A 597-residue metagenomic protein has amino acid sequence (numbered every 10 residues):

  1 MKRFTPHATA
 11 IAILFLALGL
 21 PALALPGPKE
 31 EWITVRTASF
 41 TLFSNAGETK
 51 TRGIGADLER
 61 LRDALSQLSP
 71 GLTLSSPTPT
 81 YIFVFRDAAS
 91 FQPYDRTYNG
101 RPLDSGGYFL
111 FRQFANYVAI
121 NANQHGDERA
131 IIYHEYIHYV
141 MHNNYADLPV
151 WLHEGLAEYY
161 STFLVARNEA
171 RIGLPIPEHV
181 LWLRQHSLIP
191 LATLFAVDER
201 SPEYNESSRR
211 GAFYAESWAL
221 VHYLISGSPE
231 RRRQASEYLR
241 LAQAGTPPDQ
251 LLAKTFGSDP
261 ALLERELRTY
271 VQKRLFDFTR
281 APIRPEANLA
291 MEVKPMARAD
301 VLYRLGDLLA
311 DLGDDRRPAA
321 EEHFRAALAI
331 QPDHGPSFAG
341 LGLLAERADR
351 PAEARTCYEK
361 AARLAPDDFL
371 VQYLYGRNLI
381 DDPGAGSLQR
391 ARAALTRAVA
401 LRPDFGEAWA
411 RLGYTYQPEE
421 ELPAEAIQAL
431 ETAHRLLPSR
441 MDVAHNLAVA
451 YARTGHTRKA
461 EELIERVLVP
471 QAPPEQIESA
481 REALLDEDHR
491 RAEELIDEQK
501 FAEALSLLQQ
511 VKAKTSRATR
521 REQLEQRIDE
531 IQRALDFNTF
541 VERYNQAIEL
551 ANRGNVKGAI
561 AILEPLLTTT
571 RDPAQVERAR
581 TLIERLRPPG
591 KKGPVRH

Functional and structural regions predicted by a protein language model:
L25-H153, Y160, L164-R167, I189-G211 (+1 more regions): Juxtacatalytic substrate-recognition/specificity segment
E31, S208, A244-D381, D404 (+1 more regions): Beta/coil-rich, acidic/histidine-enriched accessory regions frequently appended to metallopeptidases
E158, D307, L343, R377 (+5 more regions): Residue-level recognition of tetratricopeptide repeat
V301, S337, V371, A408 (+4 more regions): TPR alpha-solenoid repeat register
R304, G340, L374, R411 (+5 more regions): Canonical tetratricopeptide repeat
D314-H323, R347-K360, P383-R397, E419-T432 (+1 more regions): Structural signature of tandem alpha-helical TPR/SEL1-like repeats, specifically the intra-repeat loop/turn
